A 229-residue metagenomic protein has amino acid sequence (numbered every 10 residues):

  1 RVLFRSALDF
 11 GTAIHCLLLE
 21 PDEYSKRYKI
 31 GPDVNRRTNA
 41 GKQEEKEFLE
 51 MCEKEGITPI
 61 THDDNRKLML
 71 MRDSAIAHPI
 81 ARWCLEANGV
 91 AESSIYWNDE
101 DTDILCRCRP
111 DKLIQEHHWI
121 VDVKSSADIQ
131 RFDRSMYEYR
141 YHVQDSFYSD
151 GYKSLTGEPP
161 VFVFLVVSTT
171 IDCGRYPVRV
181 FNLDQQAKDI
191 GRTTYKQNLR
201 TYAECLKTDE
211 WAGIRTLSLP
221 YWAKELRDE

Functional and structural regions predicted by a protein language model:
R1-R107, R215-T216: Metal-dependent nuclease catalytic cores that hydrolyze phosphodiester bonds in DNA/RNA, characterized by
I14-H15, K112, Y195: A residue-level signal for conserved active-site and pocket-lining positions in enzyme catalytic cores
L18-E23, S125-D128, K153, A203: Hydrophobic/aromatic-lined pockets within catalytic cores
A81-L85, I114-I120, K153-P160: Secondary-structure boundary elements
A91, C108-F132: Conserved catalytic cores of phosphodiester-cleaving nucleases, focusing on short active-site segments
D103-R107, I114-H118, P159, I171-R175: Coil-to-beta-strand transition motifs
R134-Y139, F147-E229: Metal-dependent nuclease catalytic regions and adjoining charged, substrate-binding loops involved in nucleic-acid end
Q144: Catalytic-loop motifs flanking and including active-site residues across diverse enzymes
